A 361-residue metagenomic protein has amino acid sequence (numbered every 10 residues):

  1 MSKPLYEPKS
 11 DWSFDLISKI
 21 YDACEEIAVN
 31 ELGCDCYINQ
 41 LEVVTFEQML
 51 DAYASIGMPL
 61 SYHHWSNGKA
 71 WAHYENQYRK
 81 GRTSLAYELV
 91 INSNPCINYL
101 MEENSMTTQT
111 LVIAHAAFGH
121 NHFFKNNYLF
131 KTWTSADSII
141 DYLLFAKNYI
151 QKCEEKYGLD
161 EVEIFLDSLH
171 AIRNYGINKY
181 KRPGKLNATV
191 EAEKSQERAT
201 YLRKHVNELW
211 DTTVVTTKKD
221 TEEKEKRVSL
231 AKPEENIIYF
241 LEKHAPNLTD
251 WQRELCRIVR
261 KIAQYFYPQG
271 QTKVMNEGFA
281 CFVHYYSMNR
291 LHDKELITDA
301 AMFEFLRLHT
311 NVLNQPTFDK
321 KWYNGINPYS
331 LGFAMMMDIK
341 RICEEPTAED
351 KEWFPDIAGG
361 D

Functional and structural regions predicted by a protein language model:
D15-C96, F130-T132, T212-L248: Auxiliary, metal-adjacent structural segments of Zn-dependent hydrolase domains
E75, P95-I113, F266-M275: Short pre-active-site segment immediately N-terminal to the catalytic Zn-binding motif
E103, T107, F123, L296-D361: Non-catalytic terminal regions of proteins
T107-F124, E277-Y285: Active-site recognition of the HExxH zinc-binding catalytic motif
F123-E193, A280-L296, A301, R307-F318: Post-HExxH zinc-binding segment in Zn-dependent metallohydrolases
T132-Y142, R227-L230, Y265-F279, K321-Y329: Active-site metal-coordination segments of metallo-dependent hydrolases
D167, I177-K243: Extended catalytic-interface subdomain
E242-A263: A short mid-domain helix/strand-loop element embedded in enzyme catalytic domains that forms or borders the active-site
